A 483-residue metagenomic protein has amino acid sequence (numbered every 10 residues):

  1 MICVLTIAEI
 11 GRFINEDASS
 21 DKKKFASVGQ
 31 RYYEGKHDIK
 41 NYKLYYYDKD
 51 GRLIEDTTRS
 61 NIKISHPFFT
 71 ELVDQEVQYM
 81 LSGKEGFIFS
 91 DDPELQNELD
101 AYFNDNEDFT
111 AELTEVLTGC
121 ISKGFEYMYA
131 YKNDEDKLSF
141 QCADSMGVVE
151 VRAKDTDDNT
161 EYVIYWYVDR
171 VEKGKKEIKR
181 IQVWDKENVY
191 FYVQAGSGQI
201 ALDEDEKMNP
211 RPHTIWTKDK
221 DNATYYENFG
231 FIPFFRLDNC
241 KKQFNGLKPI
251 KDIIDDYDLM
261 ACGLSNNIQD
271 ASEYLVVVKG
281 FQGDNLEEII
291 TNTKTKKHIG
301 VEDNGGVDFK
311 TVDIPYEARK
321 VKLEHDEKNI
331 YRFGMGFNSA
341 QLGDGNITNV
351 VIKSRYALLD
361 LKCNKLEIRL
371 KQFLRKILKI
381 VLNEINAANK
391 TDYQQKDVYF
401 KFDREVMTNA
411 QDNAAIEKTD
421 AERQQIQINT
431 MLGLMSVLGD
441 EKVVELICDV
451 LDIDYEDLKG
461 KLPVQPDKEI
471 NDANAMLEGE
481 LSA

Functional and structural regions predicted by a protein language model:
M1-S145, A483: Extended, helix-rich architectural segments
I2-I62, G246-Q269, I289-P315, Q372-L378: Short, charge-rich amphipathic segments
T6, D21, F25, L95-E98 (+7 more regions): Alpha-helical structural motif
D91, L95-E98, D105, F109-L113 (+7 more regions): Short amphipathic alpha-helical segments
E115-I121, V151-D155, D169-E172, Q182 (+2 more regions): Short linear motifs in intrinsically disordered
S122-K123, Y127-L237: Extended, regular secondary-structure scaffolds
T214-V351: Extended, charged amphipathic alpha-helical segments
E288-I299, A318, H325-A483: C-terminal helix-loop subdomains that flank or include functional centers
